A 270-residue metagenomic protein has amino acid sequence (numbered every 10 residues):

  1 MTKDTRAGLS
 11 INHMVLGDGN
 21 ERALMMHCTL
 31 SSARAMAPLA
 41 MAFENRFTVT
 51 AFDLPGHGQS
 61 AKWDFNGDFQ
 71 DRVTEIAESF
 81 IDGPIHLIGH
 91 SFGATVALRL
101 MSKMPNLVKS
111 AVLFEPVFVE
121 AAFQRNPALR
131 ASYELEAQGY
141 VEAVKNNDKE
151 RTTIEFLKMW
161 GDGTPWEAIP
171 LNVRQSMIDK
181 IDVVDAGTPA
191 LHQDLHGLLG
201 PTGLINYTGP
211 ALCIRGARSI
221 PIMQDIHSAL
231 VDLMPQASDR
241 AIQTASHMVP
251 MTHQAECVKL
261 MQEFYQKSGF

Functional and structural regions predicted by a protein language model:
R6-K62, G83: Conserved HGGG/HGGXW glycine-rich cap/lid loop of the alpha/beta-hydrolase fold
L9, M41, T50-I88, F92 (+2 more regions): Active-site loop/oxyanion-hole signature of alpha/beta-hydrolase fold enzymes
L24-C28, H90, R215: The conserved beta1-alpha1 loop
V96-L100: Hydrolases whose catalytic domains are alpha/beta-hydrolase-1, hotdog thioesterase, or metallo-beta-lactamase-like
S102-V144: Flexible "cap/lid" loop of the alpha/beta hydrolase fold
N146-A186: Conserved alpha/beta-hydrolase catalytic His-Asp/Glu region
V173-D232, A241: Conserved serine/cysteine hydrolase catalytic core
Q236-F270: Catalytic active-site module of serine/aspartate enzymes centered on a nucleophile-bearing elbow/loop
